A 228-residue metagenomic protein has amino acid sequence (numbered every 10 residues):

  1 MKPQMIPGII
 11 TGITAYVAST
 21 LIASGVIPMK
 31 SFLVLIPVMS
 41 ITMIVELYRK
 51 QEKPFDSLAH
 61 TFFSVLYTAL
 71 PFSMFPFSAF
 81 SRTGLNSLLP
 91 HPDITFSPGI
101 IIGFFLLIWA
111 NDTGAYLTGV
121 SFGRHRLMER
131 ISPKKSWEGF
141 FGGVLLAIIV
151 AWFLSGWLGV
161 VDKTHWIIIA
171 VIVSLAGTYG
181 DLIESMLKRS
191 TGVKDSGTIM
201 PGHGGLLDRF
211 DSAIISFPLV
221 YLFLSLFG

Functional and structural regions predicted by a protein language model:
M1-V171: Membrane-embedded alpha-helical bundles of polytopic integral membrane proteins
L106-R124, M128, W137-F141, L175-F217: Acidic (Asp/Glu-rich) catalytic motifs at the cytosolic membrane interface
V150-A151, L219-Y221: A general structural signal for short secondary-structure boundary/capping elements
Y221-G228: Juxtamembrane boundary at the C-terminal end of a transmembrane helix
